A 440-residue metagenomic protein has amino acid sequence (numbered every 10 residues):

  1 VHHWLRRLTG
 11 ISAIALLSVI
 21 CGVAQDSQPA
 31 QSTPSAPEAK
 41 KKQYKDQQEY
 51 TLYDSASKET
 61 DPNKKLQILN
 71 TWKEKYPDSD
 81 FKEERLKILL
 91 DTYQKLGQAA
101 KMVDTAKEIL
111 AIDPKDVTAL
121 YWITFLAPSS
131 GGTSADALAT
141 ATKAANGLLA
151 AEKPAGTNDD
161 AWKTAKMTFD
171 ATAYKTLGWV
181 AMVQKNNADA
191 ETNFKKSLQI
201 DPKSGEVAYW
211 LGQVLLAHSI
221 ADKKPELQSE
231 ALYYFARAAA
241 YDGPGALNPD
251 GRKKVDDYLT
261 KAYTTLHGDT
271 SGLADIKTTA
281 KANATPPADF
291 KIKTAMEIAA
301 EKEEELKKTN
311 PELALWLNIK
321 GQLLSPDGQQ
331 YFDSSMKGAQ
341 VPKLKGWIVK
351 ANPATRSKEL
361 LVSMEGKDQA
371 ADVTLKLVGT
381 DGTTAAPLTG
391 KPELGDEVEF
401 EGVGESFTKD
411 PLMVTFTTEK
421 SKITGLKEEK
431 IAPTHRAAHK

Functional and structural regions predicted by a protein language model:
G22-R85: N-terminal leader/linker segments that initiate helical-solenoid repeat arrays
A56-S57, Y93-G97, T124-A135, W179 (+3 more regions): Short coil/turn linking the two alpha-helices of tandem helical-hairpin repeats
P77-D80, P114-K115, P202-K203, G243: Short coil turns that delineate tetratricopeptide repeat
K82-R85, A119, A173, V207 (+1 more regions): TPR alpha-solenoid repeat register
P128, A139-A151, K223-A246: TPR/TPR-like (Sel1-like) alpha-helical repeat modules
S271-K440: OB-fold and OB-like single-stranded nucleic-acid-recognition modules and their adjacent interaction interfaces
